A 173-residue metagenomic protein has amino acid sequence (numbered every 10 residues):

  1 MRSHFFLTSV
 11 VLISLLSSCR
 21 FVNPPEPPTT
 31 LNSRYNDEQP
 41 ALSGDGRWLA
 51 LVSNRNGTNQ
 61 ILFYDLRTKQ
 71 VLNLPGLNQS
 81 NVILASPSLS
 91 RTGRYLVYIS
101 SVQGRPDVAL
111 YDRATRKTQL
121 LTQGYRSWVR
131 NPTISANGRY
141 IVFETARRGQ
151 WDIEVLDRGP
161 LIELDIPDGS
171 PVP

Functional and structural regions predicted by a protein language model:
M1-T8: Bacterial N-terminal signal peptides that target proteins for export
L15-S18: C-terminal motif of bacterial Sec signal peptides marking the signal peptidase cleavage site
R20-N36, R67-I83, Y111-W128, R158-P173: Multi-bladed beta-propeller domains
L31-R34, S53-I61, N78-N81, I99-A109 (+2 more regions): A flexible loop/linker signature enriched in serine peptidases of the S9 family
G44-D45, R91-T92, A136-N137: Residue-level detector of Asp-centered blade-edge/turn motifs that repeat once per structural unit in beta-propeller
L66-P106: Mid-chain, structured segments of secreted extracytoplasmic proteins
